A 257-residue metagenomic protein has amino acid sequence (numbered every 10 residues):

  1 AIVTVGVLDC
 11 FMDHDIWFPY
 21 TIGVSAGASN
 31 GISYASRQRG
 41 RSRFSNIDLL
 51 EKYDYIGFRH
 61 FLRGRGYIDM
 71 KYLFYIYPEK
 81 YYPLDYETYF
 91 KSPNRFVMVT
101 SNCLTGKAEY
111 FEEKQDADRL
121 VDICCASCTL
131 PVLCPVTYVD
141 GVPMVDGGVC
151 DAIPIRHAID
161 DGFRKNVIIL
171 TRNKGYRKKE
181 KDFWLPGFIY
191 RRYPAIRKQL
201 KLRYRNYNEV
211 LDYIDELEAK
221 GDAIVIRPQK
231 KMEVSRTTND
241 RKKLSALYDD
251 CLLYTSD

Functional and structural regions predicted by a protein language model:
A1-K80, E112-A126, L170, K174-K181: Patatin-like phospholipase
R37-R41, W184-G187, K242-L244: Short, hinge-like loop/turn segments at secondary-structure boundaries
Y81-R95: A short alpha-helix-loop-beta-strand transition element characteristic of N-terminal alpha/beta dinucleotide-binding
K91-I169, N173-P186: Active-site gating loop/helix substructures
K165-D215: Helix-centered, glycine/charged polyanion-binding patches within enzymatic domains that contact phosphate-containing
I214-S235: Short glycine/proline-rich, acidic loop/turn segments that cap or connect secondary-structure elements
E233-L252: Short, flexible active-site recognition loops that position polar ligands and cofactors
Y254-D257: Conserved small/polar residues in nucleotide/adenosyl-binding loops
